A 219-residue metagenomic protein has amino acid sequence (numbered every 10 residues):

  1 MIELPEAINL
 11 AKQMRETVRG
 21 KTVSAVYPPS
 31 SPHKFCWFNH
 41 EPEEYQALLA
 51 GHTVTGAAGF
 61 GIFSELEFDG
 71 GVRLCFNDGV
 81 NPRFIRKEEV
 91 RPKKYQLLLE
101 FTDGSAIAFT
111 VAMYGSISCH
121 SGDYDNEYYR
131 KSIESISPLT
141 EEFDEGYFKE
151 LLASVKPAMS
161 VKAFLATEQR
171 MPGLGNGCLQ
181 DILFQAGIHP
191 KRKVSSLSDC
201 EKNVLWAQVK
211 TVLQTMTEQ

Functional and structural regions predicted by a protein language model:
M1-C119, E127: Gly/Gly-Pro- and Ser/Thr-rich, intrinsically disordered tail segments characteristic of DNA damage-repair and tolerance
I2, E6, T140, E201: Catalytic cores of large soluble enzymes that bind and process phosphate-bearing ligands
T22-E44, A58, L151-Q219: Basic, nucleic-acid-binding surfaces and adjacent catalytic neighborhoods in DNA/RNA-processing proteins
L74-Q185: Phosphate/anion-contacting hairpin/loop surfaces
